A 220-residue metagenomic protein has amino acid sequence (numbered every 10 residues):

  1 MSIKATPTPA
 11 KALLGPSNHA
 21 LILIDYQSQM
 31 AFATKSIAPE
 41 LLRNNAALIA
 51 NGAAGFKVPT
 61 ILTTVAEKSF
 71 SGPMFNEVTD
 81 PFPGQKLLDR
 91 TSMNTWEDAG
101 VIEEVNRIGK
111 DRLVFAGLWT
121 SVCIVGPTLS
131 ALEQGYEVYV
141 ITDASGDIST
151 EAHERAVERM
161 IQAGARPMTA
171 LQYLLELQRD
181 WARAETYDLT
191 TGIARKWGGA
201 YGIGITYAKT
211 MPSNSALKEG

Functional and structural regions predicted by a protein language model:
M1-T91, R107, E137, E154-I161 (+1 more regions): Active-site acidic carboxylates
P9-A10, M74-N76, E97-E104, I124-L129: Short, charged beta->alpha transition segments
E67-S71, N94-T95, T120-I124, S149: Acidic, metal-coordinating catalytic cores used for nucleic-acid/nucleotide bond scission and strand-transfer chemistry
K86-W96, D143-A144: A short, structured active-site edge motif that brings together acidic residues
M93-E97, Q172-R179: A short acidic, often aromatic-flanked loop/helix-cap motif at beta-alpha or helix-coil junctions that lines enzyme
M93-T95, R107, A131: Long, charged low-complexity segments
V105-D111: Glycine-rich phosphate-binding loop signature in dinucleotide/nucleotide-binding domains
R112-A170: A contiguous pocket-lining binding segment that forms or flanks enzyme active sites
